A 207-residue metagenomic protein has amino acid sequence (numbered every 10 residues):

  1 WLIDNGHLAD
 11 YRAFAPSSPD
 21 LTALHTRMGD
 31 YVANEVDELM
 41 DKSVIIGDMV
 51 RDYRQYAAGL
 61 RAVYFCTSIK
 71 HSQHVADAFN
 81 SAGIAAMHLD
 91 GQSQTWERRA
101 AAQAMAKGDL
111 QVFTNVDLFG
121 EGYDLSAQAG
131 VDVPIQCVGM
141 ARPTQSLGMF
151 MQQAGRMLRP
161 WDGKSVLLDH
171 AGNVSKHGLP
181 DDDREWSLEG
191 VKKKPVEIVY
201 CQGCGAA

Functional and structural regions predicted by a protein language model:
W1-S68, E189-K193: Conserved interdomain linker/interface between the two RecA-like ATPase lobes of SF2 helicase motors
G6, F113-V138, S146-R159: SF2 helicase motor core recognition
Y31-N34, E185-A207: Cys/His-rich short segments
S43-G47, T95, R99, V116 (+2 more regions): Amphipathic alpha-helical transducer elements in NTP-driven molecular machines
R51-Y56, A78, A104, R156: A generic secondary-structure signal
V63, H71-Y123, A127: Conserved helicase ATPase core of P-loop NTP-dependent helicases/translocases
P143-Q152, R156-D183: Conserved segment of the helicase C-terminal RecA-like domain
